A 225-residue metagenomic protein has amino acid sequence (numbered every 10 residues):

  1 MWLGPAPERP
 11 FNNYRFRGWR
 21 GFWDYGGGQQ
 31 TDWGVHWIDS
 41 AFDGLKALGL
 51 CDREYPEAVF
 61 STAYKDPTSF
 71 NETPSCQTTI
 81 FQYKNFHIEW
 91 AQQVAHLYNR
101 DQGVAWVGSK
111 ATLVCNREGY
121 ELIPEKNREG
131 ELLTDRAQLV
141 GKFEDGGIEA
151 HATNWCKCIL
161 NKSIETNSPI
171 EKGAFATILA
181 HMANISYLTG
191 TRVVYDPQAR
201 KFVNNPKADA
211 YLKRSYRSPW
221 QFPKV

Functional and structural regions predicted by a protein language model:
M1-G27, D32-E171, F175-V225: Contiguous beta-strand/loop segments that form the cofactor/metal-binding neighborhood of enzyme cores
